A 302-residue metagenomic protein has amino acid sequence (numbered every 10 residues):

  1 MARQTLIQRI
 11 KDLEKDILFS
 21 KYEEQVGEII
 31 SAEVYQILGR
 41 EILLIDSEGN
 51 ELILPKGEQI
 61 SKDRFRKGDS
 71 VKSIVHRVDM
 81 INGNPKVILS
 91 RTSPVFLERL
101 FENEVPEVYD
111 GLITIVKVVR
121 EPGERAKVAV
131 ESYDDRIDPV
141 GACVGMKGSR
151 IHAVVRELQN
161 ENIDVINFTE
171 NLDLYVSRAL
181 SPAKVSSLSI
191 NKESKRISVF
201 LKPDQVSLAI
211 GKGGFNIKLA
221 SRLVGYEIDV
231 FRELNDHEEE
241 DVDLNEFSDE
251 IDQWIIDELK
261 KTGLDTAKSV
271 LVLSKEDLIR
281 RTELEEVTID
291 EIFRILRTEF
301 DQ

Functional and structural regions predicted by a protein language model:
M1-Q302: RNA-contacting regions in translation and RNA-metabolism proteins, encompassing KH/S1 modules where present
